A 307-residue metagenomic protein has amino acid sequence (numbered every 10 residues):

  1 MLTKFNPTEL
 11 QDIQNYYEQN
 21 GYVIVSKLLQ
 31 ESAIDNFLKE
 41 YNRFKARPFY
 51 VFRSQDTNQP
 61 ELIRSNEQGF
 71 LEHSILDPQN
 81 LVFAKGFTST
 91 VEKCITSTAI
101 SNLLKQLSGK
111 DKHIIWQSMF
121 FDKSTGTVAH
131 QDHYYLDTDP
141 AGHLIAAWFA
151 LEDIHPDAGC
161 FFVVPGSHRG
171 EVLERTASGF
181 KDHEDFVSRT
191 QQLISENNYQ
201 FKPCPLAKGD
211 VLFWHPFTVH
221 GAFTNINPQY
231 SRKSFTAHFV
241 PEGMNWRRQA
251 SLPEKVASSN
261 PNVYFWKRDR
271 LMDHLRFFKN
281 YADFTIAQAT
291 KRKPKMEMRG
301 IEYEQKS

Functional and structural regions predicted by a protein language model:
M1-Q19, S26-A129, Y135-T138: Non-heme Fe(II)-dependent double-stranded beta-helix
L2, R47-V51, Q55-N58, N66-F70 (+2 more regions): Non-heme Fe(II)/2-oxoglutarate
N15, I154-V219: Double-stranded beta-helix
A33-D35, T125, P156-D157, E171-V172 (+2 more regions): Short catalytic/ligand-binding loop motif for oxyanion handling, primarily in non-cytosolic enzymes, centered on
M119, Q131-H133, F149-D153, P165: Short, structured patches in soluble enzyme cores that scaffold and shape functional sites
K123, V164-E171, R232, H238-M244: Short edge-strand/loop segments of extracellular domains
D132-L144, Y199-Q200, L206, Y230-S231: A short beta-loop-beta micro-motif enriched in histidine and acidic residues
T138-P156, P205, F213, H238-E242: Short, conserved beta-strand element in jelly-roll/cupin
